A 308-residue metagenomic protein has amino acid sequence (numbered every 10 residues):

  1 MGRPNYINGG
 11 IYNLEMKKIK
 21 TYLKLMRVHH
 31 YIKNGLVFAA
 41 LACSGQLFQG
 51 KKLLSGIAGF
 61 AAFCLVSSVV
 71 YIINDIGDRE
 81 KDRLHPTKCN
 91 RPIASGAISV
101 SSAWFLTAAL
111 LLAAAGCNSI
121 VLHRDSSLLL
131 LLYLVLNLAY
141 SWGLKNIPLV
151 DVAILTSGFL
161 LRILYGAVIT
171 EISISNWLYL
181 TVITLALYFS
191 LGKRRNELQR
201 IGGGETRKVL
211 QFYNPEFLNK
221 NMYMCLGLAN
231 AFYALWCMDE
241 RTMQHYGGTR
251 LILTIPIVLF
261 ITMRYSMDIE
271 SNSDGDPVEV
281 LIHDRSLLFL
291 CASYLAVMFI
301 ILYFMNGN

Functional and structural regions predicted by a protein language model:
R3-E15: Short, Lys/Arg-enriched N-terminal segments with co-localized hydrophobic residues within the first ~10-30 amino acids
Y12-R83, G96-A109: Topogenic membrane-insertion module of multi-pass membrane proteins
E15-L23, W142, L160-N308: C-terminal membrane-associated helical module and adjoining short loops/tails
G35-A39, I57, A61-S68, F105-G116 (+9 more regions): Generic alpha-helical transmembrane segments of integral inner-membrane proteins, especially permease/transport modules
K51-G56, R124-L130, P148-V152, S173-Y179 (+1 more regions): Short, aromatic-rich membrane-interface segments at the entry and exit of alpha-helical transmembrane domains
F63-A94, V150, G192-Q199, M263-R264: Acidic (Asp/Glu-rich) catalytic motifs at the cytosolic membrane interface
R79, L84-L128, N176-L187, K220-N230 (+1 more regions): Multi-pass membrane catalytic core of lipid/isoprenoid biosynthesis enzymes
P148-G158, D284-L287: Cytoplasmic-side transmembrane-helix entry/capping segments in multi-pass membrane proteins
